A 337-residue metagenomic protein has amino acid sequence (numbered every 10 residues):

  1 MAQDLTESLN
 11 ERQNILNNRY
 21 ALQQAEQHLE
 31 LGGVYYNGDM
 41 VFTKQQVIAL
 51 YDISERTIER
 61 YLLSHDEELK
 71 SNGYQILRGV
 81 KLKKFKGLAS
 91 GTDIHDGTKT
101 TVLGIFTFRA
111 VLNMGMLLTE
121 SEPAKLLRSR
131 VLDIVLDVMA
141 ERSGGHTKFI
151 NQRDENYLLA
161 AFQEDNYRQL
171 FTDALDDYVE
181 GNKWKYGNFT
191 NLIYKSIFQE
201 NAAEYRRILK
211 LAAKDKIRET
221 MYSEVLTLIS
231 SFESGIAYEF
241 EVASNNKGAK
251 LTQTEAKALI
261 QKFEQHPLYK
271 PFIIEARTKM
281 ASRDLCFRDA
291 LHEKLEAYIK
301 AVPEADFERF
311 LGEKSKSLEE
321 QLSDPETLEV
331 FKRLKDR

Functional and structural regions predicted by a protein language model:
M1-E30: N-terminal, Lys/Arg-enriched amphipathic/low-complexity engagement segments that precede the first folded domain
M1-L9, L117-R337: Positively charged, phosphate-engaging catalytic surfaces used for nucleic-acid and nucleotide handling
I48: The alpha-helix within a helix-turn-helix
L62: DNA major-groove recognition helix of helix-turn-helix
L69-A89: Short Lys/Arg-enriched helix C-cap and helix-to-coil transition segments that create basic nucleic-acid-contact patches
L88-R130: A short, Lys/Arg-enriched interface patch at domain edges and termini
